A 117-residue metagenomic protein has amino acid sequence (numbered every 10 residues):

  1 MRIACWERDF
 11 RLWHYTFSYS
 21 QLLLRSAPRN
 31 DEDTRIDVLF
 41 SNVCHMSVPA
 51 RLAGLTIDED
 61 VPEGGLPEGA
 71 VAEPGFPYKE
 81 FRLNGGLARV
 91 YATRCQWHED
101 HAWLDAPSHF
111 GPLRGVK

Functional and structural regions predicted by a protein language model:
M1-K117: Surface-exposed, interaction-prone regions used to assemble/regulate multi-protein complexes
